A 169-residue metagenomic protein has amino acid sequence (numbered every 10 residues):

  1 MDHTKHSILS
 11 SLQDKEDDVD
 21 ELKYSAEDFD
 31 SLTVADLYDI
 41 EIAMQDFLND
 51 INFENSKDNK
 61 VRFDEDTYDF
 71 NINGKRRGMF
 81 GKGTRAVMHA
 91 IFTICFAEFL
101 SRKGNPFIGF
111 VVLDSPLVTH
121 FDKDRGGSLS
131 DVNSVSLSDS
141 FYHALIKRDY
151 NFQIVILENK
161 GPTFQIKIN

Functional and structural regions predicted by a protein language model:
M1-I72, S101-F110: Extended, charged coiled-coil "arm/hinge" scaffolds of SMC/Rad50-like chromosome-maintenance ATPases and other large
F70-T93, S130-N133: Conserved ABC ATPase signature
R76-R77, E98-S101, Y142-A144: Generic recognition of flexible, low-complexity loop/linker segments
G83-F110: GG-anchored amphipathic helix commonly corresponding to the ABC/SMC/Rad50 NBD signature/C-loop
D114-P116: Walker B catalytic acidic pair
V118-T119, P162: Residues immediately C-terminal
G126-N169: C-terminal lobe/lid and adjacent interdomain/linker elements of RecA-like ASCE P-loop ATPase modules
